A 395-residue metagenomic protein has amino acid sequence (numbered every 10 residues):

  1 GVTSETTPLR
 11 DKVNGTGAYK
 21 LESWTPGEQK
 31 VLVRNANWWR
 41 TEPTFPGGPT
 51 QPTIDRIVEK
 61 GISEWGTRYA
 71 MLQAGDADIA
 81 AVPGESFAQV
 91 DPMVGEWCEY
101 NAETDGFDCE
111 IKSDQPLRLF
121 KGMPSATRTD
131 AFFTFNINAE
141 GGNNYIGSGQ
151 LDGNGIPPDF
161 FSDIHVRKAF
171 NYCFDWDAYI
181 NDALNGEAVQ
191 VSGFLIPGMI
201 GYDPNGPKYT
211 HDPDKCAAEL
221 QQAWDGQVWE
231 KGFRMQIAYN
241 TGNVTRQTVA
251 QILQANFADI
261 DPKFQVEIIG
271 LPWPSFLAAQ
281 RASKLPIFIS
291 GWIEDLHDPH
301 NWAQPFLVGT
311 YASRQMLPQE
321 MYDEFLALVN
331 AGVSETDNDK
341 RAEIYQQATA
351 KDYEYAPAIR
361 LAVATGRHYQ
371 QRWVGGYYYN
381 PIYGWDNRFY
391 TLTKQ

Functional and structural regions predicted by a protein language model:
T7-V13, A18-A183, V189, M199-P357 (+2 more regions): Extracytoplasmic/periplasmic ligand-capture domains
S192: Extracytoplasmic/periplasmic solute-binding protein
I196: Catalytic-domain carbohydrate-binding cleft regions of carbohydrate-active enzymes
L361: Active-site-proximal polar cores
A364-G366: Short beta-strand/turn segments that mark the catalytic/cofactor-handling region of acyl-thioester transfer
H368-Q395: Long beta-strand-rich cores associated with HINT superfamily self-processing modules
